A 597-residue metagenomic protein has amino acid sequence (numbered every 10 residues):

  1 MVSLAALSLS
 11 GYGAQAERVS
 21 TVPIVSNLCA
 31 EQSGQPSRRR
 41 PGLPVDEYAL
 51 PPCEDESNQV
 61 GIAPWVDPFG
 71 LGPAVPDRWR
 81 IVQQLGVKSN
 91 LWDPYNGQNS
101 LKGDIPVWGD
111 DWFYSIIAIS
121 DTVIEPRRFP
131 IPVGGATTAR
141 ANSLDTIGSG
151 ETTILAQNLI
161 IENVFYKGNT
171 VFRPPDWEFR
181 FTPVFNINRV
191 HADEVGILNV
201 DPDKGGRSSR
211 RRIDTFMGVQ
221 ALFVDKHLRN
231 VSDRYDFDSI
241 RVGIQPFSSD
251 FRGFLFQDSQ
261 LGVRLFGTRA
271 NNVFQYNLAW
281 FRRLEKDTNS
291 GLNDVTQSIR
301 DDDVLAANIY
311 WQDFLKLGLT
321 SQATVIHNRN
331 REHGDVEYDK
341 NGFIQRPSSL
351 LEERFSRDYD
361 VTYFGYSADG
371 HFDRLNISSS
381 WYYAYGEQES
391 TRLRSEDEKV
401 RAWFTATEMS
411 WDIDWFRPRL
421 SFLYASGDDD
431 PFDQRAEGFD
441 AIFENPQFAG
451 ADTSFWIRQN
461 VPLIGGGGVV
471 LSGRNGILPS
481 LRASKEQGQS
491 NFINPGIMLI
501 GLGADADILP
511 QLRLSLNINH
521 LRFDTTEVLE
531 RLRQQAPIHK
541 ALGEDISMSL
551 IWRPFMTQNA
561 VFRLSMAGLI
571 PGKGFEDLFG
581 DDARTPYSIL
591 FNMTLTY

Functional and structural regions predicted by a protein language model:
L9-P175, D414, P418, F448 (+1 more regions): N-terminal periplasmic/intermembrane-space "pro-region" immediately following the signal or transit peptide
D67, N96, L101-V107, D121 (+6 more regions): Outer-membrane beta-barrel channel domains
G86-I116, R127-I131, Y166-F179, L228-D238 (+6 more regions): Short loop/turn motifs that connect adjacent beta-strands in outer-membrane beta-barrel proteins
I116-T122, F179-P183, I240-V242, Y276-L278 (+8 more regions): Membrane-embedded beta-strand positions of outer-membrane beta-barrel proteins
I131-V133, D145-T153, A192-G196, R207-D214 (+10 more regions): Extracellular/periplasm-exposed beta-strand and loop segments of Gram-negative cell-envelope proteins, dominated by
R234-D236, Q245-A436, M498-I500, I508-P510 (+4 more regions): Signature for the C-terminal beta-barrel architecture of outer-membrane proteins
A425, D429-A536, K540-A541: C-terminal structural cap/anchor segments
A425, F432, I442-N445, R553-Y597: Predominantly the C-terminal beta-signal and adjacent terminal strand-loop region of outer-membrane beta-barrel
